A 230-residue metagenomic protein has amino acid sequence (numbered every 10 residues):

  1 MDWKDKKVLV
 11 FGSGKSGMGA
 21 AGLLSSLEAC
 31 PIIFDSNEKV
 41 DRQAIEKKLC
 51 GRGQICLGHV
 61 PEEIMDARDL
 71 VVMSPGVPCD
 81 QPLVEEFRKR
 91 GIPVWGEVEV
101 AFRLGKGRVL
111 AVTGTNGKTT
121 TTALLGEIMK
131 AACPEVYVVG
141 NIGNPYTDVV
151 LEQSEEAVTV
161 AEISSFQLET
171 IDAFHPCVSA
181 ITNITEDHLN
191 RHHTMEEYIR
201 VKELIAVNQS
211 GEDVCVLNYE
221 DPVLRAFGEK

Functional and structural regions predicted by a protein language model:
M1-G96, V100: N-terminal leader/targeting and accessory segments in enzymes
S25-S26, E63-R68, P75-Y219, V223-K230: Phosphate-binding loop of NTP-binding sites
